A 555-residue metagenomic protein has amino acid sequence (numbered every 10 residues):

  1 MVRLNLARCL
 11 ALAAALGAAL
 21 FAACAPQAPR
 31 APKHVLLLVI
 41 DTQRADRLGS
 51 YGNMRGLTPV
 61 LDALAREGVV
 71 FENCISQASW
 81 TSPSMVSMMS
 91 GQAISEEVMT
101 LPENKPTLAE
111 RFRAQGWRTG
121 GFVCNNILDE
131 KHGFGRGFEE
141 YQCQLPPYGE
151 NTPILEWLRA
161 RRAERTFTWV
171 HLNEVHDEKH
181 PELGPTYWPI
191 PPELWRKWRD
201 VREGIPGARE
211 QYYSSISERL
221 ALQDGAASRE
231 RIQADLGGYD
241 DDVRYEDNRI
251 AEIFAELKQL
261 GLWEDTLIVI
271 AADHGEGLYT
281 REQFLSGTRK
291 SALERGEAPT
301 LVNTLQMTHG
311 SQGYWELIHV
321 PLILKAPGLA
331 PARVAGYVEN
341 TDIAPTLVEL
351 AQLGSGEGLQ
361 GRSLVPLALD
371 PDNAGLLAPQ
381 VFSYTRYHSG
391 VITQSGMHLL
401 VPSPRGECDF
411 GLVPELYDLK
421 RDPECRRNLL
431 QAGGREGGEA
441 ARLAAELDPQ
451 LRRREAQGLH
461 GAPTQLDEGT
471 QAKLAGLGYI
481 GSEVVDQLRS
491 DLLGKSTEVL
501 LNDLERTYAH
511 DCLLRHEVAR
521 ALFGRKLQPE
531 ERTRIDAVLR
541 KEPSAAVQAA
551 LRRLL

Functional and structural regions predicted by a protein language model:
M1-A11: Bacterial N-terminal signal peptides that target proteins for export
C9-F21: Bacterial N-terminal signal peptides
A23-F523, A549: Catalytic domains that recognize anionic headgroups
E164, Q528-P529, A545-A546: Alpha-solenoid repeat scaffolds
S496-E505, Q528-L539: Amphipathic alpha-helical scaffolding segments comprising HEAT/armadillo-like alpha-solenoid repeats
D511, P543-S544: Short inter-helical turns and helix N-cap capping residues of alpha-solenoid HEAT/ARM repeat scaffolds
L522, K526-L527, L555: Alpha-solenoid repeat junctions
